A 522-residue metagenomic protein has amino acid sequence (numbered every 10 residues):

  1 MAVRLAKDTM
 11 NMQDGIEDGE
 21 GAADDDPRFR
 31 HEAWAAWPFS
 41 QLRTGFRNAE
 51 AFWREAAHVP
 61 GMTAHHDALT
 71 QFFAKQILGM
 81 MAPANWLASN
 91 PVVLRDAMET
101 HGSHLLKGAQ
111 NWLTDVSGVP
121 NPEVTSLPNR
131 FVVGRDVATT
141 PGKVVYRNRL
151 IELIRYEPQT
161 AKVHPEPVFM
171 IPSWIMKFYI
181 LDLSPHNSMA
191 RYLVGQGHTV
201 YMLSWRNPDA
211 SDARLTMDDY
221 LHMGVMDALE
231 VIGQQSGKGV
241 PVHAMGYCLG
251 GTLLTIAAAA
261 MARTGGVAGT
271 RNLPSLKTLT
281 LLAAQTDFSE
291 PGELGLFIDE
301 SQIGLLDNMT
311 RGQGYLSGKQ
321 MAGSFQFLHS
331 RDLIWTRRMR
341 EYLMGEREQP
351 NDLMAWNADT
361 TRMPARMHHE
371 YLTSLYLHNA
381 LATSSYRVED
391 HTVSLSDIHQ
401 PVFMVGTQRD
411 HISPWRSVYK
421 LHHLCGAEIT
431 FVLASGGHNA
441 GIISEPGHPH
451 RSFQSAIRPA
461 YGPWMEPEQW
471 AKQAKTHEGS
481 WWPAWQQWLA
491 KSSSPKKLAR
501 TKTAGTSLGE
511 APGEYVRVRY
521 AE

Functional and structural regions predicted by a protein language model:
M1-L150, V163-H164, Y201, T270 (+8 more regions): Amphipathic, low-complexity, repeat-rich surface-exposed segments
A57-L106, Q234, K238-G239, L253 (+2 more regions): Alpha/beta-hydrolase-fold enzymes
V163-W174: Short beta-strand element of the alpha/beta-hydrolase
D182-V200: Short amphipathic alpha-helix adjacent to the substrate-entry channel of hydrolases
D212-S236: Alpha/beta-hydrolase active-site loop
G246-G250, L254: Gly/Ala-rich beta-loop-alpha elbow adjacent to hydrolase catalytic centers
I398, M404-G406, D410: Short beta-strand/loop motif that positions the catalytic acidic residue of the alpha/beta-hydrolase fold
P414-L424, S435: Short alpha-helix in the alpha/beta-hydrolase fold that links the catalytic acid
